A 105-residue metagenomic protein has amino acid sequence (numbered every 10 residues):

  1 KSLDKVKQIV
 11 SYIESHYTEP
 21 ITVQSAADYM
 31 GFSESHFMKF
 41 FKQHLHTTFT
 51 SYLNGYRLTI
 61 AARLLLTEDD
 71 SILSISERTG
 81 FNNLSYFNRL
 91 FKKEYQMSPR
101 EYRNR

Functional and structural regions predicted by a protein language model:
S2-V6: The cytosolic transmitter module of two-component sensor histidine kinases
K7, S11, S15, P20-Q24 (+2 more regions): Terminal helix-turn-helix DNA-binding modules in bacterial transcription factors
A27-E34: Helix-turn-helix
Y29, R78-T79, E94: Residues within the alpha-helical elements of helix-turn-helix
E34, I72, N83, S98-P99: Residue-level detector of short coil/turn "hinge" positions at structural boundaries
F37, F41, Y86-F87, F91: Short hydrophobic/aromatic patch on the recognition helix
R89-R105: …primarily DNA-binding HTH/wHTH and HhH modules…
